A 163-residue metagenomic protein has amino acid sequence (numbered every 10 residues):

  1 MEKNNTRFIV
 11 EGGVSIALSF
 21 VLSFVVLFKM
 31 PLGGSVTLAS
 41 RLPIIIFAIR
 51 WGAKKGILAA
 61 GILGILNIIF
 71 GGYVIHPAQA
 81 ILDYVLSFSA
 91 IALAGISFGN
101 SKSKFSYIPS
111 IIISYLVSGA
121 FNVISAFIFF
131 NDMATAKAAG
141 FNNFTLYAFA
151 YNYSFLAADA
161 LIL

Functional and structural regions predicted by a protein language model:
M1-E2, R7-V21, A59, Q79-F130: Short helix-perturbing small/polar motifs within transmembrane alpha-helices
M1-I16, N142-L163: Alpha-helical transmembrane segments and their cytosolic interface
M1-R50, K54-K55: Hydrophobic transmembrane alpha-helices
L22-V36, I62-S97, A134: Interfacial aromatic-anchored transmembrane helix boundaries in multi-pass membrane proteins
R41-I45, D83-I91, A160: Alpha-helical transmembrane segments of multi-pass membrane proteins
K54-I62: Transmembrane-helix signature of polytopic, membrane-embedded enzymes that assemble or transfer cell-envelope glycans
N131-F144: Peri-membrane helix termini and adjoining interfacial loops of integral membrane proteins
